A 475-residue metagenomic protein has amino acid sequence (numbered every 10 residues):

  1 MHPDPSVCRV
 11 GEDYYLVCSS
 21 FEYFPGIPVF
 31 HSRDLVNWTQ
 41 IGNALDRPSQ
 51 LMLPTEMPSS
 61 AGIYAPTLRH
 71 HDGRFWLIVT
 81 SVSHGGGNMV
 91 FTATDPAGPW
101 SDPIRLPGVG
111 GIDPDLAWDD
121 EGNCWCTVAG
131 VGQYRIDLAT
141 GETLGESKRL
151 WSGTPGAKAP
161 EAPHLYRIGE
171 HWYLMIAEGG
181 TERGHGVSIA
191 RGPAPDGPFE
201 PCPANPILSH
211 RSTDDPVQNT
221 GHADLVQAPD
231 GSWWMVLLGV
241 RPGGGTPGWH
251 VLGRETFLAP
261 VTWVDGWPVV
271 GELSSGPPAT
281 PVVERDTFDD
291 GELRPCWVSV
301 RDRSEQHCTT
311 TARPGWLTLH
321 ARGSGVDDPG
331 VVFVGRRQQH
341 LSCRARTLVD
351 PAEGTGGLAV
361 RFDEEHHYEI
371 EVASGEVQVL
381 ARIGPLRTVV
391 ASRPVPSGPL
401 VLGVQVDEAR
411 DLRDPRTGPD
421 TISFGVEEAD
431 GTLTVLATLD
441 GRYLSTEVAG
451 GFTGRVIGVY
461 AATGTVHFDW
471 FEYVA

Functional and structural regions predicted by a protein language model:
M1-A475: Carbohydrate-active catalytic/glycan-binding domains of CAZyme proteins, especially the secreted or lumenal ectodomains
